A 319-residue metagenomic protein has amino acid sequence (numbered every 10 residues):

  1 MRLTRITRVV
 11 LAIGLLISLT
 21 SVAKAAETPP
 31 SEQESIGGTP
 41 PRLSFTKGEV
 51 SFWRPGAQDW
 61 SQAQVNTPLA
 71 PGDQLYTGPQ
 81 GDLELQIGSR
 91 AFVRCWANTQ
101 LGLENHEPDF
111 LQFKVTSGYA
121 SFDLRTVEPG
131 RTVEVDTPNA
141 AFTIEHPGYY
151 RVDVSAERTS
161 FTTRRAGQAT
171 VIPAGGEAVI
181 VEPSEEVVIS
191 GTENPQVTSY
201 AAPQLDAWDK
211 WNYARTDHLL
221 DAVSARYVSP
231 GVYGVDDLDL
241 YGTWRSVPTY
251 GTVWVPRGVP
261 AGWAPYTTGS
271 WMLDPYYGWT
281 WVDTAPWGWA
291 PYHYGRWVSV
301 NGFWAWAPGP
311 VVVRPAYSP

Functional and structural regions predicted by a protein language model:
M1-L11: Bacterial N-terminal signal peptides that target proteins for export
L3, L19-A25: N-terminal targeting leaders that route proteins to membranes or the secretory/organellar pathways
R8, P41, T46, A63 (+6 more regions): Functionally constrained cores in energy, signaling, and assembly domains
V10-T20: Bacterial N-terminal signal peptides
S18, I36, L43, P68 (+8 more regions): Generic structural signal for beta-strand residues in well-ordered domains
A25-E186, R215, D221: Flexible, surface-exposed loop/linker segments and immediately adjacent secondary-structure boundaries
V188-P319: Low-complexity segments
